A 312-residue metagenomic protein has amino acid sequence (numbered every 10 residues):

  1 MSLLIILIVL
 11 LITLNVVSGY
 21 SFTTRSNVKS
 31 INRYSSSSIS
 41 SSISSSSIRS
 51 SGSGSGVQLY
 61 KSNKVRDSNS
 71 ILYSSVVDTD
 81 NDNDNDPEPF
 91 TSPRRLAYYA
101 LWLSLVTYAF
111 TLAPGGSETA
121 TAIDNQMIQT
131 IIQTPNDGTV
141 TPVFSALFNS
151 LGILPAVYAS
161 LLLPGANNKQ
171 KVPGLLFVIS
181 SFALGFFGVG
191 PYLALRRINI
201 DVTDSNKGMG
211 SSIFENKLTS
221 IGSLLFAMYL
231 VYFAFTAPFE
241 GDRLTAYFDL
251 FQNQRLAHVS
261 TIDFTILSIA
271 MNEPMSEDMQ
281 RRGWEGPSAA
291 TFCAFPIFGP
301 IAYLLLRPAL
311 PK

Functional and structural regions predicted by a protein language model:
M1-V57: N-terminal chloroplast transit peptides
D86-L101, F214-T219: N-terminal membrane topogenic signal
E88-T91, M275-F295: Interfacial loop-to-transmembrane junctions
R95-A109, S223-F226: Alpha-helical transmembrane segments
L103-A122: Alpha-helical transmembrane segments of multi-pass membrane proteins
T121-T139: Perimembrane loop-to-helix junctions flanking transmembrane segments
Q133-I153, I262: Interfacial helix-start motif at the membrane-water boundary
F177-L195, A289-L306: Hydrophobic, aromatic-rich membrane-embedded alpha-helical segments
